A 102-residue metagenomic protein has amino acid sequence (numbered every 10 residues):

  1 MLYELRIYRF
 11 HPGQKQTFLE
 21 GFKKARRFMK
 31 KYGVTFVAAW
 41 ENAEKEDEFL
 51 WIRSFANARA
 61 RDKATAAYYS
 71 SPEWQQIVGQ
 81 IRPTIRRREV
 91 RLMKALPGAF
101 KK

Functional and structural regions predicted by a protein language model:
L2-R6, F18, M29, F49-R53: Short, structured motif recognition centered on aromatic/hydrophobic residues
Y3, E20, M93-P97: Compositionally biased amphipathic helical and low-complexity segments enriched in hydrophobic
L5-G13: Terminal, regulation- and interaction-focused segments at domain boundaries
H11, R27, Y32-L50, A56 (+1 more regions): Glycine-rich beta-strand-turn "strand-cap" elements at beta-sheet edges
K15-E20, N57-Y69: Short amphipathic alpha-helices within nucleic acid-binding modules
F22, R26: Short amphipathic alpha-helical/adjacent loop interface patches that line ligand and macromolecule-binding sites
